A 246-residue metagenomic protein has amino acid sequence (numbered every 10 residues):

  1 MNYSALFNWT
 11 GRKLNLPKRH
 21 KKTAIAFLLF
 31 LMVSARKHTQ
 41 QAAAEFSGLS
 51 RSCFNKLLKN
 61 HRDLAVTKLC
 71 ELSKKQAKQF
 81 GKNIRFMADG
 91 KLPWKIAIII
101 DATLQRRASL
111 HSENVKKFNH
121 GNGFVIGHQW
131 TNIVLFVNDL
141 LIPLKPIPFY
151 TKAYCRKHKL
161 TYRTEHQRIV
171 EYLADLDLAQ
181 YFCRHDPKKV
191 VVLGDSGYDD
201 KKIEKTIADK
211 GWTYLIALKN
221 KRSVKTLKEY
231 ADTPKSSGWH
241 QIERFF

Functional and structural regions predicted by a protein language model:
M1-V66: Gly/serine-rich nucleotide phosphate-binding loop at the start of the catalytic core of nucleotide/ADP-ribose-handling
L29, V33, A44, H120-G123 (+1 more regions): Short, charged/polar micro-motifs that form catalytic or ligand-binding hotspots
C53, A97-D101, P143-K145, V192-L193 (+1 more regions): A structural signal for short, well-ordered beta-strand segments and their strand-loop junctions that often border
C53-L57, H120-H185, K189: Electropositive, glycine- and tryptophan-enriched low-complexity nucleic-acid-binding patches
N60-L141: Active-site-proximal, Lys/Arg-enriched surface segment that forms a nucleic-acid-binding/basic interface patch
A108-N114, P143-P146, E204-K205, L227: Short, conserved acidic/polar surface loops in the N-terminal third of protein domains
Y154-F246: An internal, acidic/charged active-site-proximal segment that coordinates divalent cations and/or engages
